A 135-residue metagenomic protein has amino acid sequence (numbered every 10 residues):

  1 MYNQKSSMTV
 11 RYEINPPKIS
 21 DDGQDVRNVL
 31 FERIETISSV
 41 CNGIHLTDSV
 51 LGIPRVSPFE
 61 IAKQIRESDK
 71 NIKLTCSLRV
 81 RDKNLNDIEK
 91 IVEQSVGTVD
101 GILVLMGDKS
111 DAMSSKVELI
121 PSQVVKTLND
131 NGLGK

Functional and structural regions predicted by a protein language model:
Y2-K135: Active-site beta->alpha loop and helix N-cap motifs at the rims of alpha/beta catalytic domains
